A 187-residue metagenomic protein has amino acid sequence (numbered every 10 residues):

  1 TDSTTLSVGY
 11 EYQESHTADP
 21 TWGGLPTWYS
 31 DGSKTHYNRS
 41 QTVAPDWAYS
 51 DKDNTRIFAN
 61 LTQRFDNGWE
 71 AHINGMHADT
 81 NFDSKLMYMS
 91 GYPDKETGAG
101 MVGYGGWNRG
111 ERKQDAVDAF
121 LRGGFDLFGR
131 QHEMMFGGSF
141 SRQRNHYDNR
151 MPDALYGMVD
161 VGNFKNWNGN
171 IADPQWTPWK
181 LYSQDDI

Functional and structural regions predicted by a protein language model:
D2-S3, D66-G68, D126-M134: Short loop/turn motifs that connect adjacent beta-strands in outer-membrane beta-barrel proteins
S3-R64, D79-R112, Y156-D186: Acidic/polar loop-and-plug regions of large Gram-negative outer-membrane beta-barrel proteins
V8-Y12, I73-H77, F136-R142: Transmembrane beta-barrel strands of outer-membrane/channel proteins
T55, D115, R130: Exposed loop/turn and edge beta-strand positions of beta-sandwich/beta-sheet ligand-binding modules
W69, A116, F125, I171: Conserved active-site and cofactor/substrate-binding residues in soluble primary-metabolism enzymes
N81-F82, R144-Y147: Short, solvent-exposed loop/turn elements at domain surfaces
N149-P152: Carboxylate/His-rich catalytic cores and anion/metal-binding grooves
